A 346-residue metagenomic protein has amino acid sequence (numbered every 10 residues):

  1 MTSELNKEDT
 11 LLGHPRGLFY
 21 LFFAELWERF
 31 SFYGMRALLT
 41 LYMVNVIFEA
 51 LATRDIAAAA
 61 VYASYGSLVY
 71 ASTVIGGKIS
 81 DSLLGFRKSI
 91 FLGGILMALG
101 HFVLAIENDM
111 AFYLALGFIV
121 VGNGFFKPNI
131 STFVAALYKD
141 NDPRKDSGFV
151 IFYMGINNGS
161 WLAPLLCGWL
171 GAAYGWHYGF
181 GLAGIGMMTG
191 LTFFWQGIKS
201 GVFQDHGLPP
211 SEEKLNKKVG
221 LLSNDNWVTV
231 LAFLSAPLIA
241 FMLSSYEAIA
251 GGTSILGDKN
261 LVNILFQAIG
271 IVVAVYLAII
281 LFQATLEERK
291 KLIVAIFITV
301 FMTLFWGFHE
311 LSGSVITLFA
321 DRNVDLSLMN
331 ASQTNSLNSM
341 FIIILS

Functional and structural regions predicted by a protein language model:
M1-Y20, D140, G168-T317, D321-S327: Intracellular loop-helix junctions on the cytosolic face of multi-pass helical membrane proteins
A37-A59, G251-L256, S312-S332: Short amphipathic helix-loop junctions that connect adjacent transmembrane helices in Major Facilitator Superfamily/SLC
A59-S80, K127, W161-A163, S336-S346: Central cavity-lining transmembrane alpha-helices of secondary-active solute carriers, predominantly the Major
V69, R144-P164, G171-A172, G179-G190 (+1 more regions): Glycine-rich segments within core transmembrane alpha-helices of 12-TM secondary carriers
V69-A71, F266-I280, N330-S346: Transmembrane alpha-helices of Major Facilitator/SLC transporters
S82-G94, E288: Cytoplasmic membrane-interface "Motif A"-like loop-to-helix N-cap segments of 12-TM Major Facilitator Superfamily
L92-Y113: C-terminal ends and interior cores of transmembrane alpha-helices in multi-pass membrane transporters/permeases
G100, A111-F126, T299: Hydrophobic core of transmembrane alpha-helices in multi-pass small-molecule transporters, especially MFS/SLC-type
